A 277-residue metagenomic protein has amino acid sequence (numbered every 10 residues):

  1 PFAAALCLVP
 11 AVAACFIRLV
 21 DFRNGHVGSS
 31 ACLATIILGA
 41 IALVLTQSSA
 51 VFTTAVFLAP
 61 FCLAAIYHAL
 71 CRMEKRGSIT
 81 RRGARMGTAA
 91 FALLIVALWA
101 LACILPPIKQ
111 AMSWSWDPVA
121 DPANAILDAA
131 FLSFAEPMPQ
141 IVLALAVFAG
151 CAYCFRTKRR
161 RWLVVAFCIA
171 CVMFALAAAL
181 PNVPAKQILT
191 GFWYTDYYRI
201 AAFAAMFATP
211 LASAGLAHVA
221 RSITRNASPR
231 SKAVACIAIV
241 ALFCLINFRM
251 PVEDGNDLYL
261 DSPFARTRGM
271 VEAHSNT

Functional and structural regions predicted by a protein language model:
P1-P263, T267: Membrane-embedded transmembrane-helix bundle of lipid-linked glycan/lipid transferases
R266-T277: Membrane-embedded, lumen/periplasm-facing catalytic core of multi-pass transferases that use lipid-linked donors
